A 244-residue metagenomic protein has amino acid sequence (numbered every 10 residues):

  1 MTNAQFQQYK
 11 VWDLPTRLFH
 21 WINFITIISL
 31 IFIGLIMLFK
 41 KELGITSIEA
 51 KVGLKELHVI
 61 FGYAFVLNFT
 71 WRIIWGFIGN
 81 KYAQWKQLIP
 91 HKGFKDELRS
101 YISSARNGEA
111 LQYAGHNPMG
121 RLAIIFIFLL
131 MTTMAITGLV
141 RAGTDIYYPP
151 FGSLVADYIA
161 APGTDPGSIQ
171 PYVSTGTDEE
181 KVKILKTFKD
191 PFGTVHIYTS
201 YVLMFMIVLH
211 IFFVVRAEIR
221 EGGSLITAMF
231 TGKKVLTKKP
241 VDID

Functional and structural regions predicted by a protein language model:
M1-D244: Membrane-embedded alpha-helical bundles that constitute the cytochrome b-like, heme-associated redox core of multi-pass
